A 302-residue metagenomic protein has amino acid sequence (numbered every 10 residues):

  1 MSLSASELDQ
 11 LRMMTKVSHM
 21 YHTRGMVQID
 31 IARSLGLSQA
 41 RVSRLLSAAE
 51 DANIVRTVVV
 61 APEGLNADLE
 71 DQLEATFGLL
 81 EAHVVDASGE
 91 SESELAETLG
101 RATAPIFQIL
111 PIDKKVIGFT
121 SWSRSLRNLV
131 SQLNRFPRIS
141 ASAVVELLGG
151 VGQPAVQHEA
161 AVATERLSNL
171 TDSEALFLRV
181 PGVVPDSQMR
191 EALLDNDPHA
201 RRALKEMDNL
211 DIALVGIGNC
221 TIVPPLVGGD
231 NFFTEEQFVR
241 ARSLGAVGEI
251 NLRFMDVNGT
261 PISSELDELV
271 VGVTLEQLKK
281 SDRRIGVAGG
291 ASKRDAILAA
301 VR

Functional and structural regions predicted by a protein language model:
M1-S4, V130-Q132: Polar low-complexity intrinsically disordered regions
S2-S18, H22-I31, S47, N53-A61 (+2 more regions): Conserved phosphate- and dinucleotide-binding cores of soluble alpha/beta proteins, encompassing both enzyme active
S18, H22, M26, L35-L37 (+3 more regions): N-terminal active-site beta-alpha-beta segment that forms phosphate/nucleotide-binding and substrate-recognition loops
S43-L45: Key DNA-contacting residues within the recognition helix of helix-turn-helix
